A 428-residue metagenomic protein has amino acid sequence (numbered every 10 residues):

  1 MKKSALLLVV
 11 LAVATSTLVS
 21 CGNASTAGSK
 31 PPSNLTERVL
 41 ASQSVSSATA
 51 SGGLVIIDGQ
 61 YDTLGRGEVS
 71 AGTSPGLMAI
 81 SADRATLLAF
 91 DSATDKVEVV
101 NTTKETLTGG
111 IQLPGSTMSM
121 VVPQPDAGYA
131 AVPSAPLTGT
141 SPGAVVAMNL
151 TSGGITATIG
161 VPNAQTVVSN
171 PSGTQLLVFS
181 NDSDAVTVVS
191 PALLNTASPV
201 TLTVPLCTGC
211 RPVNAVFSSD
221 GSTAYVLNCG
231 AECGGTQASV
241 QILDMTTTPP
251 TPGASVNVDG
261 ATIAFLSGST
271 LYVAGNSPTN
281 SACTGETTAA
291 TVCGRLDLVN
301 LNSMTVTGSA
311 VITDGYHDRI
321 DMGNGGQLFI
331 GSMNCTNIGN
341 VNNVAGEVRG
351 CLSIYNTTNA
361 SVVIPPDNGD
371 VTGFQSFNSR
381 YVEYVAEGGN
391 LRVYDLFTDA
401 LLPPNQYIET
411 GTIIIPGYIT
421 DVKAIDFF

Functional and structural regions predicted by a protein language model:
M1-S20: Sec-dependent bacterial lipoprotein signal peptides
C21-F428: Predominantly soluble domains enriched in secretory-pathway, periplasmic, or organellar proteins
